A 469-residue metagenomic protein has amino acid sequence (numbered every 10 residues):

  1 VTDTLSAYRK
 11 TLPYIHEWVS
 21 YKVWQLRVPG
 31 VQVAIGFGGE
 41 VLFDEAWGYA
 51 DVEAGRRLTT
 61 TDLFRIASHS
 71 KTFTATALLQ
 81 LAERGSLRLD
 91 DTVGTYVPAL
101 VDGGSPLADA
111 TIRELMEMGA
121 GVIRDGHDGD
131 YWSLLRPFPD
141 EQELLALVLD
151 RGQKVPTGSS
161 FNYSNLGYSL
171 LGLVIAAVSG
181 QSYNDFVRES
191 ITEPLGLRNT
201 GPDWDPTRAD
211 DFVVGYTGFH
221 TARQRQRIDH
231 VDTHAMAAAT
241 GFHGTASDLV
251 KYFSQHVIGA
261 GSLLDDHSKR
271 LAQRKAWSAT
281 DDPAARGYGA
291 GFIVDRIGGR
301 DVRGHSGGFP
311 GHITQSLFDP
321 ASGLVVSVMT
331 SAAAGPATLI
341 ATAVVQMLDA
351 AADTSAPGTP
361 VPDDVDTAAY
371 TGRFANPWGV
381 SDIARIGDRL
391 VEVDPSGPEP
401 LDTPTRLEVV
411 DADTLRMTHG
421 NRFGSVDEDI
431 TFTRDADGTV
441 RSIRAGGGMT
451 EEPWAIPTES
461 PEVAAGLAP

Functional and structural regions predicted by a protein language model:
D3-I66, S86-R88, T95, A146-R151: Short, conserved catalytic-motif segment at the N-terminal edge
V23-V28, R56, A284, G307-F309 (+1 more regions): Short loop/turn motifs at secondary-structure junctions and domain boundaries
R27-G30, P310-I313, G379: Short, small/polar residue-rich loop motifs at catalytic or cofactor-binding pockets
E40-V41, A46-V52, G104-P310, T314-S316 (+1 more regions): Short, surface-exposed loop or secondary-structure junction motifs that flank catalytic or metal-binding residues
L89-G103, L195: Short, glycine/proline-biased beta-turn/loop segments that scaffold the active-site neighborhood
F309-A351: Structured C-terminal helix/loop/strand segments within mature extracytoplasmic catalytic/sensor domains
T338-P469: Peripheral terminal and inter-domain segments
